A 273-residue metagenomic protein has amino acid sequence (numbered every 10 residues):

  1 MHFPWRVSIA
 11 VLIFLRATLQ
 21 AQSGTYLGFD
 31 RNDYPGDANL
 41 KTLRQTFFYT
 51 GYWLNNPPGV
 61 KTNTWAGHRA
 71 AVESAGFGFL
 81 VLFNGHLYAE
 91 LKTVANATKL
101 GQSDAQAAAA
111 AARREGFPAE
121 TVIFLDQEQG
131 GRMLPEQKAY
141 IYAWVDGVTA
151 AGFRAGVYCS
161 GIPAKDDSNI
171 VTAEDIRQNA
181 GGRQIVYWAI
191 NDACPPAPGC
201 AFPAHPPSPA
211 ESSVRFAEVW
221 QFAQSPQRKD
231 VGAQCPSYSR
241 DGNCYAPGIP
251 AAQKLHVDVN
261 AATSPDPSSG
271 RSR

Functional and structural regions predicted by a protein language model:
M1-S8: Bacterial N-terminal signal peptides that target proteins for export
S8-A17: Bacterial N-terminal signal peptides
Q22-A151: Substrate-binding cleft of extracellular glycoside hydrolase catalytic domains
Q22-N32, L40, E174-R273: Functionally critical loop-and-helix segments that line ligand-binding/catalytic clefts of soluble enzyme domains
Y52, V81, V157, Y187-A189: Structural beta-sheet core signal
N84, C159-P163, Q224: Acidic carboxylate-rich catalytic motifs and surrounding loops in phosphoryl-/glycosyl-chemistry enzymes
Q137, K165-R177: Active-site-adjacent substructure of cysteine-protease-like catalytic cores
A151-S168, V219: Aromatic-lined carbohydrate-recognition surfaces of secreted/lumenal glycan-active proteins
